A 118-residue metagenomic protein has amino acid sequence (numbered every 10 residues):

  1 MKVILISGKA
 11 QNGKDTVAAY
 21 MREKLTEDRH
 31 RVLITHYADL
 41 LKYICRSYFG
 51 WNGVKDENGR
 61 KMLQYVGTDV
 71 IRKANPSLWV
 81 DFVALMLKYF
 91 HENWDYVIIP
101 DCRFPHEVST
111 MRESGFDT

Functional and structural regions predicted by a protein language model:
M1-I4: Extreme N-terminal starter segment of soluble prokaryotic enzymes
G8-K9: P-loop (Walker A) phosphate-binding loop of NTP-binding proteins
K14: Conserved lysine of the Walker
V17: Hydrophobic positions on the alpha1 helix immediately C-terminal to the Walker A/P-loop
Y20: Active-site signature of alpha/beta-hydrolase-fold catalytic machinery across serine- and Asp/Cys-nucleophile hydrolases
H30-D95: ATP-dependent small-molecule kinase phosphotransfer cores that center on conserved nucleotide phosphate-binding segments
K88-H91, V108-E113: Surface-exposed amphipathic alpha-helices with a cationic face
Y96-R103, T110-T118: Conserved phosphate-donor/acceptor-positioning beta-strand/loop module used by diverse small-molecule
